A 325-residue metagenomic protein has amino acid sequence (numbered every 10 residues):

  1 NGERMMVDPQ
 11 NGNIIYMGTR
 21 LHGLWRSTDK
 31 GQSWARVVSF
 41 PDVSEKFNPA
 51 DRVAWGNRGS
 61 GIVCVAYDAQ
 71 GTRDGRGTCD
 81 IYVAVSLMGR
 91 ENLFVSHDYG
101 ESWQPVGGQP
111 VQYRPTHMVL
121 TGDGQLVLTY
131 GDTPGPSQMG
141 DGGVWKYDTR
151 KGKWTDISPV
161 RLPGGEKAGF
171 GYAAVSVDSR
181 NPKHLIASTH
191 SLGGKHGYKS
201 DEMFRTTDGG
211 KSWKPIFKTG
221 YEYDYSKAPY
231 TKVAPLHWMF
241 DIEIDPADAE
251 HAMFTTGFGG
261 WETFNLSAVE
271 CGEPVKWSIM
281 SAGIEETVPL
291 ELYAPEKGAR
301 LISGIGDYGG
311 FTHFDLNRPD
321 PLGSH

Functional and structural regions predicted by a protein language model:
N1-H325: Extracellular glycan-interacting surfaces
